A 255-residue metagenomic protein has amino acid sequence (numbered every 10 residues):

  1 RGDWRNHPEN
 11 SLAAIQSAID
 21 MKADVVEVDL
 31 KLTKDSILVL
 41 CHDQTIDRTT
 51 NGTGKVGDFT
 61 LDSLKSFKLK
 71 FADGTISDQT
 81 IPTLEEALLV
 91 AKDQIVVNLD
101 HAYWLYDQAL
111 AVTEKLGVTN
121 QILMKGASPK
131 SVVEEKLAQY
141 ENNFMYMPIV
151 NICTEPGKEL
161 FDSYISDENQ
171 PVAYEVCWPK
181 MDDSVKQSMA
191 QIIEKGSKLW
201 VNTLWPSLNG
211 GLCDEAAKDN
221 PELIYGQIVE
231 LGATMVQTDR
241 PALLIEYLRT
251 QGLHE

Functional and structural regions predicted by a protein language model:
R1-E255: Phosphate-group recognition and catalysis centered on beta-loop-alpha active-site segments
